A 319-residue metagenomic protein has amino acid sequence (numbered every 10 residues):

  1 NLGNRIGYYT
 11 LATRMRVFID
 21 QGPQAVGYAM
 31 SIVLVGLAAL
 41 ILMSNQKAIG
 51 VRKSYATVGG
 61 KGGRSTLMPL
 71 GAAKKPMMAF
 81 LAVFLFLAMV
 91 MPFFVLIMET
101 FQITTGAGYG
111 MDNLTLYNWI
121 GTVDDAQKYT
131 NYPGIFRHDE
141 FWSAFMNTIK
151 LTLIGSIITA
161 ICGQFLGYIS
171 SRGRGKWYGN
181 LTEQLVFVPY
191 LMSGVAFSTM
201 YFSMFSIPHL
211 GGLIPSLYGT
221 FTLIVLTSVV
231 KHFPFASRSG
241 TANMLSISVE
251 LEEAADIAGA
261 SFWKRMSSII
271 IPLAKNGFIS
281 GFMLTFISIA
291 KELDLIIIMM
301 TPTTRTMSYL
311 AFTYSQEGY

Functional and structural regions predicted by a protein language model:
N1, A79-F93, V188, G194 (+4 more regions): Transmembrane alpha-helices
N1-G36, L70-K74, T100-A107, M111-T130 (+2 more regions): Interhelical loop and adjacent transmembrane-helix boundary motif in polytopic membrane transport permeases
L2-I6, G62-L67, I103-N113, T130-D139 (+4 more regions): Membrane-interfacial helix termini and adjacent extracytoplasmic/periplasmic loops of multi-pass transporters
Y28-P69, I169-S170, T241-E250, D256 (+3 more regions): C-terminal transmembrane helix and the adjacent membrane-cytosol boundary/short C-terminal tail of inner/organellar
A29-M146, L213-Y218: N-terminal, non-cleaved signal-anchor transmembrane helix
N45-A56, V95, L153-V186, V249-L251 (+1 more regions): Transmembrane-helix boundary motif in ABC transporter permease subunits
R52, M91-F94, M98-F101, I161-F165 (+5 more regions): Membrane-embedded alpha-helices of multi-pass transport/permease systems
L67, G71-A79, F165-Y201: Cytoplasmic-entry segments and transmembrane alpha-helices of multi-pass inner-membrane transporters
